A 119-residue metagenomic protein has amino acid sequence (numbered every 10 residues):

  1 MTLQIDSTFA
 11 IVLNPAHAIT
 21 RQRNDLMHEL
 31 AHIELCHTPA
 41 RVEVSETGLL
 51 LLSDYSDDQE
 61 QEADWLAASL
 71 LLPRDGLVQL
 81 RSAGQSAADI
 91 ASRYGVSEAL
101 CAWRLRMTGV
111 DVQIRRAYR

Functional and structural regions predicted by a protein language model:
M1-R119: Active-site hotspot residues in diverse enzymes, especially metal/ion-binding acidic/histidine motifs
